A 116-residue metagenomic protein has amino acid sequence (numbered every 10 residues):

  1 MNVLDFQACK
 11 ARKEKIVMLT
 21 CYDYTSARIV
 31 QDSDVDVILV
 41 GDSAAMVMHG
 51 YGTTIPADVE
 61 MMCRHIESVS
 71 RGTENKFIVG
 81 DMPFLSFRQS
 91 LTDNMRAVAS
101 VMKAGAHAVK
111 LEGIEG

Functional and structural regions predicted by a protein language model:
M1-G116: Alpha/beta enzyme core
